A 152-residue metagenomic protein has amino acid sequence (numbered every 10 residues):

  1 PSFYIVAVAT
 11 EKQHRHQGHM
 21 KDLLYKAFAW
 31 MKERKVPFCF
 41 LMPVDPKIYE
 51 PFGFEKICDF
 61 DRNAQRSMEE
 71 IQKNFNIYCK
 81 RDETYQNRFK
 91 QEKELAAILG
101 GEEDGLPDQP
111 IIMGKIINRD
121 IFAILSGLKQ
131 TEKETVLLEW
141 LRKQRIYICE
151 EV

Functional and structural regions predicted by a protein language model:
P1: Glycine/alanine-rich phosphate-binding loops at beta-alpha junctions
Y4-I5, L23: Gram-positive cell-envelope targeting signals
I5-R15: A short, internal acetyl-CoA/4′-phosphopantetheine-binding micro-motif in the GNAT/acyltransferase core
H14-K26: Conserved acetyl-CoA pyrophosphate-binding loop and the N-cap/start of the following alpha-helix in GNAT-like
W30: Short alpha-helical functional segments enriched in proximate histidine and acidic residues
E33-P37, P43-D61, E103: Conserved active-site alpha-helix within GNAT-family acetyltransferase domains
F54-I112: Amide-forming acyltransferase catalytic core, primarily the GNAT-like/NAT-type and related acyltransferase folds
D108-V152: C-terminal functional modules
